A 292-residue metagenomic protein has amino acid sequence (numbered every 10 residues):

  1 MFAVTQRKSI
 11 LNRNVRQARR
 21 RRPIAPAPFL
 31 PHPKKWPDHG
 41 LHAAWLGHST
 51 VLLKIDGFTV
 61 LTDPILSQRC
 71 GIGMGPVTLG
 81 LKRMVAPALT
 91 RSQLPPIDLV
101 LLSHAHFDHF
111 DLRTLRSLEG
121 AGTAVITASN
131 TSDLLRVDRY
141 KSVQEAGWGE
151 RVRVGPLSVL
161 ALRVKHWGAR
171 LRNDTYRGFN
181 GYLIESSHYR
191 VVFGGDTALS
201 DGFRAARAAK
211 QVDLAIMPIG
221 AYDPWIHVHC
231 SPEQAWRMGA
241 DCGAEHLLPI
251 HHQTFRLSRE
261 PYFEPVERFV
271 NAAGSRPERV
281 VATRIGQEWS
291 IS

Functional and structural regions predicted by a protein language model:
M1-C70, M74-G75, E264, R268 (+2 more regions): Zn-dependent metallo-beta-lactamase
R16-D38, Q93, T127-Y189, E267-S292: Metallo-beta-lactamase
I24-W36, I55-L102, L112-S117, G168-R170 (+1 more regions): Pre-active-site segment of Zn-dependent metallo-hydrolases
H42-W45, T59-D63, S158-V164, R190-D196: Active-site-proximal beta-strand elements of phosphoester/diester hydrolases
L53, D63, H104, D111 (+5 more regions): Divalent metal-coordination and catalytic microenvironments
F58-V60, D98-L99, A124, L157 (+3 more regions): Structural motif
R83, A124-I126, N130-D133, L199-I285: Cap/insert and terminal regions of metallo-dependent hydrolase folds
L94, L112-R116, G120-V125, V164-A169 (+2 more regions): Mobile, glycine- and charge-enriched loop segments and immediately flanking short secondary-structure elements within
